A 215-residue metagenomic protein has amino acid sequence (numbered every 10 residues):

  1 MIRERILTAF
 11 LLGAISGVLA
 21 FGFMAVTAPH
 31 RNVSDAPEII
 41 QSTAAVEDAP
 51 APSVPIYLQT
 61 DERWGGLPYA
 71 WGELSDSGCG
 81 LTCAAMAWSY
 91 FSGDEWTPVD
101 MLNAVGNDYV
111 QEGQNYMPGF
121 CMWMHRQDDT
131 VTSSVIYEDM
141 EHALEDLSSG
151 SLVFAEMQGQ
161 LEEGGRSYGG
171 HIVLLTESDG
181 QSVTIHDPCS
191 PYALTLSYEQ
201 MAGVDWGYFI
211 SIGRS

Functional and structural regions predicted by a protein language model:
I2-G113: Active-site-adjacent structural segments surrounding the nucleophilic cysteine of cysteine proteases and isopeptidases
R3, A20-S34, W88-S215: Conserved active-site-adjacent core of cysteine acyl-enzyme catalytic domains
